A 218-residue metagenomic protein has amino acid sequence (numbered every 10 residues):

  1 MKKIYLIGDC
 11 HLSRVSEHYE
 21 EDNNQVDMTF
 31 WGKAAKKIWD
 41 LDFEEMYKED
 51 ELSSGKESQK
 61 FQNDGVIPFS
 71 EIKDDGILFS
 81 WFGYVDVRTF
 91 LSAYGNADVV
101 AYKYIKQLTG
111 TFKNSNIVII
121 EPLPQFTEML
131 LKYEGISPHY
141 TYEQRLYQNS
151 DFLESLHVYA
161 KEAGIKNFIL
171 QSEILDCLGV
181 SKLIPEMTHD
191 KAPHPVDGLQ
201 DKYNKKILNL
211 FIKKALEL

Functional and structural regions predicted by a protein language model:
M1-K2, K213-L218: Short, Lys/Arg-enriched, disordered terminal segments
K3-K103: Conserved SGNH/GDSL esterase-like catalytic core that processes O-acyl groups on lipids and polysaccharides
D9, V196, Q200: Short, conserved phosphate/pyrophosphate- and ester-handling motifs at nucleotide-, phospho-/glycolipid
H11, F152, Y203: Conserved alpha-helical elements of sugar-nucleotide-dependent glycosyltransferases
E17, E21, V158, N209 (+1 more regions): Short, well-ordered alpha-helices that flank and scaffold nucleotide-derived cofactor binding pockets
S58-F61, L199-I207: Phosphate/oxyanion-binding active-site loops and adjacent basic polyanion-contact surfaces
P68-D197, K206, K214-L216: Alpha-helical cap/lid subdomain in secreted, periplasmic, or secretory-pathway luminal O-acyl-processing enzymes
